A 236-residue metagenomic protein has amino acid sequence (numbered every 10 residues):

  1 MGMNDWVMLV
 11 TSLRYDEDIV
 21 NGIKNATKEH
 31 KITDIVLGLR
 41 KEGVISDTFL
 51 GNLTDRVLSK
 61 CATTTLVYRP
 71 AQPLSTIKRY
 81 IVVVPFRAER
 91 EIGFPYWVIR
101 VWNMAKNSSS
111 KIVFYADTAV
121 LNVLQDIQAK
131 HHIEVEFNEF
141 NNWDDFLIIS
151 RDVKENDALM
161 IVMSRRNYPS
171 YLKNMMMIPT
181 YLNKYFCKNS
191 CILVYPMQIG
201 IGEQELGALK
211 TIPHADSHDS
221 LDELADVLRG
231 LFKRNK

Functional and structural regions predicted by a protein language model:
M1-V20, T27-G43, L50-N52: Soluble catalytic regions of membrane-associated enzymes that act on cell-envelope and secretory-pathway components
M8-A26, T118, E134-D152: A short, well-structured beta->alpha microelement
T33-D34, L39-W143, K154-A158, S164-K236: Intrinsically disordered or low-complexity boundary/linker segments at protein termini and domain junctions
